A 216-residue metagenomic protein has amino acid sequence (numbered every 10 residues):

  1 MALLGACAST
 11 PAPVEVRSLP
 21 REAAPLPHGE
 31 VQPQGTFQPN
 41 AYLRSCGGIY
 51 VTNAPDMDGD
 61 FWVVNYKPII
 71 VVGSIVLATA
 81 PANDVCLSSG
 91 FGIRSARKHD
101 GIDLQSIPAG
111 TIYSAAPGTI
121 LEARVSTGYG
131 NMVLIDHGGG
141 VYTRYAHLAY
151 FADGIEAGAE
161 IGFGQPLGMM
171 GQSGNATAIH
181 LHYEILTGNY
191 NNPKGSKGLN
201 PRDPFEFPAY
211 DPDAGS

Functional and structural regions predicted by a protein language model:
M1-G5: Bacterial N-terminal signal peptides
C7-S9: N-terminal Sec signal peptide cleavage junction
R21-N131, F163, D213-S216: Surface-exposed, glycine-biased beta-strand/turn segments
Q32, Q38-P39, S45-G47, D60 (+2 more regions): Acidic, glycine-rich catalytic/binding loops that coordinate metals and/or anionic ligands
G90, A123-R124, L148, M170-S173: Residue-level recognition of beta-strand microenvironments
L104, M132-I135, I161-G174: Short hydrophobic beta/alpha edge segments that flank linear recognition/processing sites
I107, Y113, A123, G139-G164 (+1 more regions): Short histidine-centered loop motifs in beta-beta connectors
T127-L134, I179-L181: Short aromatic-glycine-enriched beta-strand elements
